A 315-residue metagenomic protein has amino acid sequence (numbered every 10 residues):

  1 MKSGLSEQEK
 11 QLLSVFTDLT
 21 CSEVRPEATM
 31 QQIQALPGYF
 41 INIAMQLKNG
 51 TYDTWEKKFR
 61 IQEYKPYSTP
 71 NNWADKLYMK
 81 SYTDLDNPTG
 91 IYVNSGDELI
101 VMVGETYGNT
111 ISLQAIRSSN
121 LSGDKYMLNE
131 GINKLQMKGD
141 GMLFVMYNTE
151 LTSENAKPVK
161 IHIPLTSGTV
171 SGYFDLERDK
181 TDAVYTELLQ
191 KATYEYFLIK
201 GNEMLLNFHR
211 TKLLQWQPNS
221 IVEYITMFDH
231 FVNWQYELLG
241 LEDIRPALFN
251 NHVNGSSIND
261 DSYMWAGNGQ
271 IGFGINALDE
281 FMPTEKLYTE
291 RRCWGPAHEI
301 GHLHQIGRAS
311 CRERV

Functional and structural regions predicted by a protein language model:
K2-D175: Beta-strand-enriched, solvent-exposed domains that form extended recognition/catalytic surfaces
K80, P88, I132, I161 (+4 more regions): Short, well-ordered helical secondary-structure segments
S81-D84, Y126-L128, T181, E187-Q190 (+1 more regions): Short amphipathic alpha-helical surface micro-motifs
G131, K180-T181, H209-K212: Short, solvent-exposed coil/turn linker segments
H162-L198: Low-complexity, Pro/Ser/Thr- and charge-rich linker/hinge segments at domain boundaries
Y185-L188, E195-R314: Catalytic cores of extracellular degradative/oxidative enzymes
